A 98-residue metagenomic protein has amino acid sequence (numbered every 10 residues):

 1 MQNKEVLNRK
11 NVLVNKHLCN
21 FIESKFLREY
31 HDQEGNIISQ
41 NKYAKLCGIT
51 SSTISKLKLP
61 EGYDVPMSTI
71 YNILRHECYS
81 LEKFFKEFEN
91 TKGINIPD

Functional and structural regions predicted by a protein language model:
M1-K42: A short, Lys/Arg-rich alpha-helix, primarily the initiator
M1-V12, K83-D98: Short, charged recognition helix plus adjacent turn of helix-turn-helix-like nucleic-acid-binding domains
K25, L57-K58: Amphipathic alpha-helical segments that mediate coupling or scaffolding at interfaces
E34-K56, P66: Short alpha-helical DNA-recognition segment
G48, L59-G62, R75, E89: Residue-level detection of the helix-turn-helix DNA-binding "recognition helix"
K58, T69, F85-F88: DNA major-groove recognition helix of helix-turn-helix
E61-M67, K92-N95: Short, solvent-exposed alpha-helical "recognition" segments
S68-K83: DNA major-groove recognition helix of helix-turn-helix/homeodomain DNA-binding modules
